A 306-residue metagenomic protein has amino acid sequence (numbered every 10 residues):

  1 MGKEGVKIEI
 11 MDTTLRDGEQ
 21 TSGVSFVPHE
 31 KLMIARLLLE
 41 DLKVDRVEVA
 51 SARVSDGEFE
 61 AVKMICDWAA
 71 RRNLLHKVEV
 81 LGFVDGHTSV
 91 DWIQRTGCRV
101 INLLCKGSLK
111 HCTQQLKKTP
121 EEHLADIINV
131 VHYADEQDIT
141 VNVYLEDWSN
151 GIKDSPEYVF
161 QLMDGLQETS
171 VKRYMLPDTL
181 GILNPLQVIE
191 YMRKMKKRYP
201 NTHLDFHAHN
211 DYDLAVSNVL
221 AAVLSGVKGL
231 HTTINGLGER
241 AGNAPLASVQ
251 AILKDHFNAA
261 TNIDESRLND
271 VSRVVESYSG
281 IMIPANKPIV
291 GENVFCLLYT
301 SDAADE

Functional and structural regions predicted by a protein language model:
M1-G86: N-terminal capping/small domains of soluble enzymes
I10-T13, D45-V49, H76-G82, I101-L103 (+4 more regions): Hydrophobic faces of well-ordered beta-strands that scaffold small-molecule active sites in alpha/beta enzyme cores
T14-E30, E79-D85, Q114-K118, D147-P156 (+1 more regions): Active-site mouth loops of central-metabolism enzymes
G18, L38, I101, V143 (+3 more regions): Conserved, mostly hydrophobic/aromatic
P28-V44, T88-T113, E121, A125-T140 (+2 more regions): Alpha/beta enzyme core
E58-V80, A125-E136, Y191-L204: Alpha-helix-loop-beta-strand connector modules within alpha/beta enzyme cores
T88-I93, L214-S225: Catalytic cores of alpha/beta
Y299-E306: Conserved small/polar residues in nucleotide/adenosyl-binding loops
